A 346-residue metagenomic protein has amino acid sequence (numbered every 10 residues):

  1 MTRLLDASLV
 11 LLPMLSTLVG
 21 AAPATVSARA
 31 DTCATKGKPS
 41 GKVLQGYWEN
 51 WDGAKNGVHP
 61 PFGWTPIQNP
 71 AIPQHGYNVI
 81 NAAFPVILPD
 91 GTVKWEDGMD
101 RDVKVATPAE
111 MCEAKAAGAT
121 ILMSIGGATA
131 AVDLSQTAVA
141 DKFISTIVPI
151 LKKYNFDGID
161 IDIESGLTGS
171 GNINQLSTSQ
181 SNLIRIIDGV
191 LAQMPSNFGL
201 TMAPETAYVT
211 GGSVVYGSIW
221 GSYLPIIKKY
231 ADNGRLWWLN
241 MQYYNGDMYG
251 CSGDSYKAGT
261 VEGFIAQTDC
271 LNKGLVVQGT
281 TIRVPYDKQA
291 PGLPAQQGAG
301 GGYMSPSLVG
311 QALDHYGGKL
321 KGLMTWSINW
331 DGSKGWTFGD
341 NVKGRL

Functional and structural regions predicted by a protein language model:
M1-S27: Fungal secretory targeting signals
A24-L271, Y286-S307, L320, S333-V342: Chitinase-like catalytic core of GlcNAc-active glycosidases
K273-R283: Short mixed-charge
V309-Y316: Catalytic cores of alpha/beta
S327: Residues that scaffold, gate, or flank divalent-cation-dependent active/transport sites
R345-L346: Short, solvent-exposed mixed-charge patches
